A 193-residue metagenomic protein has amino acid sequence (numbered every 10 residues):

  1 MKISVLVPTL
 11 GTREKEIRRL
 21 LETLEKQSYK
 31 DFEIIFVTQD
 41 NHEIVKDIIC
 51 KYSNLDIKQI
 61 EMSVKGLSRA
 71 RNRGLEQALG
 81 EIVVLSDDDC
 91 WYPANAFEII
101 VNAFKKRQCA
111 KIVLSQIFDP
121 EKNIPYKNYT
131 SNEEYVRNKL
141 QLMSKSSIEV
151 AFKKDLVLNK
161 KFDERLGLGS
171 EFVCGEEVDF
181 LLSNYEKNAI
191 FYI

Functional and structural regions predicted by a protein language model:
M1-K26: N-proximal low-complexity "stem/linker" segments adjacent to membrane-targeting elements
K2-S4, E33, D179: Cell-envelope/extracellular polymer assembly enzymes that use nucleotide-activated donors
L21-E61: Acidic donor-binding segment of Leloir-type glycosyltransferases
M62-A78: Glycine-rich, basic loop-to-helix element that forms the pyrophosphate-binding segment of sugar-nucleotide handling
V83: Short aromatic/hydrophobic "clamp" motif used to bind/position activated sugar donors
N95-K127: Conserved donor NDP-sugar-binding/catalytic core segment of glycosyltransferases
L168-D179: Acidic donor-binding loop at a coil-to-helix junction in glycosyltransferase catalytic cores that engages
V178-I193: Catalytic donor-sugar/metal-binding loop of nucleotide-sugar-dependent glycosyltransferases
